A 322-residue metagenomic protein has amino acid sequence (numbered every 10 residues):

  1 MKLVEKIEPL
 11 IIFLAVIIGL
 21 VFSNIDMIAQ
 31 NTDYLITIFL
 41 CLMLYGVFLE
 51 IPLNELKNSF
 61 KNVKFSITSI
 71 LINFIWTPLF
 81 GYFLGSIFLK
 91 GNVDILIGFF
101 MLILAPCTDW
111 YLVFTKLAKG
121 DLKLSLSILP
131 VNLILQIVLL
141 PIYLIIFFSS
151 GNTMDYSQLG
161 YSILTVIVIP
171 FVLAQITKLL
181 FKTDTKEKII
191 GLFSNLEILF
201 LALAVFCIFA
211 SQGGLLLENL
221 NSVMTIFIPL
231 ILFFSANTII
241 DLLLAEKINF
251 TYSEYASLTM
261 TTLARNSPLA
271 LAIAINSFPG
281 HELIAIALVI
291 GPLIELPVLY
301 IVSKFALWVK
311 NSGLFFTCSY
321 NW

Functional and structural regions predicted by a protein language model:
M1-W322: Alpha-helical transmembrane segments of multi-pass small-molecule/ion transporters
